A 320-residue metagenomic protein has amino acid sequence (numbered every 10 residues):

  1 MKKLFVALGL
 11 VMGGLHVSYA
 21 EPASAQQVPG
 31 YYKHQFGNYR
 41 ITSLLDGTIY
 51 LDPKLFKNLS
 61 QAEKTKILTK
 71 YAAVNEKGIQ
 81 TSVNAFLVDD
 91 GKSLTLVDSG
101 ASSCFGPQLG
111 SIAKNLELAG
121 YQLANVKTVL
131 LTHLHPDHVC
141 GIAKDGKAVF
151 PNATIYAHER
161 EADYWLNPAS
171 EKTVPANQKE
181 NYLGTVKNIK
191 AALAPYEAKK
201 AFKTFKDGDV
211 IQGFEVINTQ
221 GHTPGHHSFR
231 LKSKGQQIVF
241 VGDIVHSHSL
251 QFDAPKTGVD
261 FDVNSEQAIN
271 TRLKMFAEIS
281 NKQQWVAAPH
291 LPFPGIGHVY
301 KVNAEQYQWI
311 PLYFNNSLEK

Functional and structural regions predicted by a protein language model:
M1-Y19: Gram-negative bacterial Sec-dependent N-terminal signal peptides
A20-Q27: Cleaved targeting-peptide boundary
E21, G110, E117-Y121, N125 (+3 more regions): Metallo-beta-lactamase
P29, D52, L134-G141, T223-H227 (+2 more regions): Active-site environment of divalent metal-dependent phosphoester hydrolases
G30-A119, S228-I244: Conserved beta-strand hairpin/beta-sheet module of binuclear metal-dependent hydrolase folds, prominently
D46-G47, S99-S102, L134, R160-E161 (+3 more regions): Active-site metal-binding loops of divalent metal-dependent hydrolases
G91, P107-Y156: Active-site metal-binding motif and surrounding structural segment of the metallo-beta-lactamase
K234-K320: Cap/insert and terminal regions of metallo-dependent hydrolase folds
